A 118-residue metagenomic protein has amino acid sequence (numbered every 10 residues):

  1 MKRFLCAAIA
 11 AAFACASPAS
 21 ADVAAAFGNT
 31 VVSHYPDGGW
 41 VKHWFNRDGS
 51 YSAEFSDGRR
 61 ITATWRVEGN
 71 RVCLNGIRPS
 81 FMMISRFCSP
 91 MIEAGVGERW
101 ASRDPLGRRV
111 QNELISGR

Functional and structural regions predicted by a protein language model:
K2-A8: Sec-dependent signal peptide recognition, specifically the positively charged N-region followed immediately by
C6, C15-T62, R66-R118: Lipid interaction determinants
A11-A12: Repetitive helical segments and hydrophobic/amphipathic motifs
